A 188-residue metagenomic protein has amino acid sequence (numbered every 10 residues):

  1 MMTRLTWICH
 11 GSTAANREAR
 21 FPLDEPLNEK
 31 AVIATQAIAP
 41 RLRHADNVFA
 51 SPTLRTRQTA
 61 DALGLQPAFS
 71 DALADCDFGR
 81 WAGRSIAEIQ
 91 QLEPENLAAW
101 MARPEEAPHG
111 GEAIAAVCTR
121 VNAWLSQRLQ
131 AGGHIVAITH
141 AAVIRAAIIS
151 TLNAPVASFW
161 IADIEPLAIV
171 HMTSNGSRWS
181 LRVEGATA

Functional and structural regions predicted by a protein language model:
T3-T59, H109-V121: Loop-to-helix element that buttresses phosphate recognition and phosphoryl-transfer chemistry
L5, G133-A142: Generic beta-sheet signal
T13, V143-I144: Short active-site segment of divalent metal-dependent hydrolases/proteases that encodes the spacing between
Q36-E95: Phosphate-coordination/substrate-recognition cap region in phosphate-metabolizing enzymes
L42-H44, R128-G133: Glycine-rich phosphate-binding loop signature in dinucleotide/nucleotide-binding domains
A87-M101, R178-A188: A polyampholytic, Gly/Pro-enriched intrinsically disordered region
N96-A116: Short glycine/proline- and acidic residue-enriched helix-loop micro-motifs that form flexible lids or anion-recognition
P155-S180: Domain-level recognition of soluble alpha/beta enzyme cores, biased toward histidine phosphatases/phosphomutases
